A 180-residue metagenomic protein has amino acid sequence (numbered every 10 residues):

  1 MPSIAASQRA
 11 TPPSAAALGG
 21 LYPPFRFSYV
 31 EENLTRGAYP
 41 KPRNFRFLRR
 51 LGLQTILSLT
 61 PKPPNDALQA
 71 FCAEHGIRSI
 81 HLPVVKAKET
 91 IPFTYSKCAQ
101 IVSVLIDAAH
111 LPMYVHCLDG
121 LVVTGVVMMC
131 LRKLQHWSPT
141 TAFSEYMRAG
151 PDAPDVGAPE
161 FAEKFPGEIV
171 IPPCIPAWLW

Functional and structural regions predicted by a protein language model:
M1-Y114, D119, V126-W180: Cys-dependent protein tyrosine phosphatase-like superfamily
